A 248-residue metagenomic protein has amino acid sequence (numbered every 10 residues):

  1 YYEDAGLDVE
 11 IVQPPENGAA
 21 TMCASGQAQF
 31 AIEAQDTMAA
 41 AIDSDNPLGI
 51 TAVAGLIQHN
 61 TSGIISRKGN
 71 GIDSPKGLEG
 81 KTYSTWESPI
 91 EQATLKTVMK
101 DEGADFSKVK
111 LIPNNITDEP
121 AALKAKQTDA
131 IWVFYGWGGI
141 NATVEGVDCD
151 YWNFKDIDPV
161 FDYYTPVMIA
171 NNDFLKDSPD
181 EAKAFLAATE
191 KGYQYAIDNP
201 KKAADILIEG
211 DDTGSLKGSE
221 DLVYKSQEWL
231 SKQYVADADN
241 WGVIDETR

Functional and structural regions predicted by a protein language model:
Y1-N115, P120-A125, D129-G136, W152-N153 (+1 more regions): Short, glycine-/small- and polar/acidic-enriched structural segments that line small-molecule recognition paths
E3-D4, S44, D156-F161, L230-I244: Short, solvent-exposed loop/beta-turn-alpha elements that line the ligand-binding surface or hinge of extracytoplasmic
E33, F134, A170, D177 (+1 more regions): A conserved hydrophobic position in a structured secondary element of the catalytic/binding core that shapes
G63-I65, V167-A170, F174-L175: Short glycine- and hydrophobic/aromatic-rich loop-to-beta-strand nucleating segment in the catalytic cores
N141-D158, Y163: Extracytoplasmic/periplasmic substrate-binding proteins
F161-N171, L186, E190: Active-site-proximal catalytic alpha-helix in oxidoreductases
K176-R248: Secondary-structure end/capping motifs
